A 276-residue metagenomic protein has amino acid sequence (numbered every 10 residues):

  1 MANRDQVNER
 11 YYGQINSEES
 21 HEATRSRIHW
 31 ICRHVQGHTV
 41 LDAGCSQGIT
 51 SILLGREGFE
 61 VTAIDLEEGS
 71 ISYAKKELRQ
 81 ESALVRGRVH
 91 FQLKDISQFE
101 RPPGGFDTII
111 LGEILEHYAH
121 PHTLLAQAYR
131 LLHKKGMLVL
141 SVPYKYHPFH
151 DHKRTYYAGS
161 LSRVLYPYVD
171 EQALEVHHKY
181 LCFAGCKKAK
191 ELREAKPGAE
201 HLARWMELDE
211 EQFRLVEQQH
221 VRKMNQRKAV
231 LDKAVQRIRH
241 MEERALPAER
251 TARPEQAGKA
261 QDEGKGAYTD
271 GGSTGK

Functional and structural regions predicted by a protein language model:
M1-G104, T108, G112, H122-L125 (+6 more regions): Conserved N-terminal segment of class I S-adenosyl-L-methionine
E113-H117: A short His-aromatic
T123-K134: A short glycine-rich, Lys/Arg-flanked "PGG" loop and its adjoining helix->strand segment in the class I
G136-V142: Conserved beta-strand signature within the Rossmann-like core of class I S-adenosyl-L-methionine
V139, C182-A184: Conserved hydrophobic/aromatic beta-strand scaffold that supports enzyme active sites
Y144-Y146: Active-site-proximal loop/turn and secondary-structure-junction residues that shape catalytic pockets, frequently
V164-L165: Structural recognition of alpha->loop->beta junctions
